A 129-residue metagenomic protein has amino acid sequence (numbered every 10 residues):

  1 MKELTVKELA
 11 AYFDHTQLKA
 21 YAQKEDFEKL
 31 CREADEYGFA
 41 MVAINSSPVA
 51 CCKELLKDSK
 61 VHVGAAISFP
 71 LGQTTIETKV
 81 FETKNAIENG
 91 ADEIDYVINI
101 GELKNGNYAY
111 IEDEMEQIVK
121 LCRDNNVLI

Functional and structural regions predicted by a protein language model:
L4-A20, E28-D35: Generic N-terminal amphipathic, Lys/Arg-enriched alpha-helix
L9-Q17, V42-I44, H62-I67, I94-Y96 (+1 more regions): Hydrophobic faces of well-ordered beta-strands that scaffold small-molecule active sites in alpha/beta enzyme cores
D14, C52, A86: Conserved, mostly hydrophobic/aromatic
K19-A22, F39-S46, T83, D95-I98 (+1 more regions): Catalytic beta/alpha-barrel core
A22-E33, I76-A86: Short, acidic/polar
A40-M41, L71-N85, N105-E114: Glycine-rich anion/phosphate-binding loops
S46, A50-L71, Y108-I129: Alpha-helix-loop-beta-strand connector modules within alpha/beta enzyme cores
